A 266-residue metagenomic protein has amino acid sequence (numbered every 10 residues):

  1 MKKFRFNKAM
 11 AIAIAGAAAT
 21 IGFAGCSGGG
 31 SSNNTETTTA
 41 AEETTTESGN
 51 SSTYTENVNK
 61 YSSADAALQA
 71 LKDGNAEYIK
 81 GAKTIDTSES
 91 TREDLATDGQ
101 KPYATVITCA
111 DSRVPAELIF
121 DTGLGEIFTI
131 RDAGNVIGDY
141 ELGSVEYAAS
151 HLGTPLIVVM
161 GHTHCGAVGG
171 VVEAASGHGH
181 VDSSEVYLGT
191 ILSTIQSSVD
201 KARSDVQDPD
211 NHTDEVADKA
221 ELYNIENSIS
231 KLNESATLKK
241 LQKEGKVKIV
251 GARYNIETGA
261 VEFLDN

Functional and structural regions predicted by a protein language model:
K2-A13: Bacterial N-terminal signal peptides that target proteins for export
I21-G25: C-terminal motif of bacterial Sec signal peptides marking the signal peptidase cleavage site
S27-G30: Bacterial signal peptide processing site
N34-G99, L124-G125, G134-G143, S150-L152 (+1 more regions): Divalent-metal-activated hydrolytic enzyme cores
T91, A96-A104, C109-V114: Glycine-rich, flexible N-terminal cofactor/catalytic loop recognition
T108-R113, A133-V136, H162-C165: Short glycine-enriched loops at secondary-structure junctions
D121-T129: Short helix-loop-beta junction
V159: Conserved functional hotspot residues or short segments at active or partner-binding sites across diverse domains
